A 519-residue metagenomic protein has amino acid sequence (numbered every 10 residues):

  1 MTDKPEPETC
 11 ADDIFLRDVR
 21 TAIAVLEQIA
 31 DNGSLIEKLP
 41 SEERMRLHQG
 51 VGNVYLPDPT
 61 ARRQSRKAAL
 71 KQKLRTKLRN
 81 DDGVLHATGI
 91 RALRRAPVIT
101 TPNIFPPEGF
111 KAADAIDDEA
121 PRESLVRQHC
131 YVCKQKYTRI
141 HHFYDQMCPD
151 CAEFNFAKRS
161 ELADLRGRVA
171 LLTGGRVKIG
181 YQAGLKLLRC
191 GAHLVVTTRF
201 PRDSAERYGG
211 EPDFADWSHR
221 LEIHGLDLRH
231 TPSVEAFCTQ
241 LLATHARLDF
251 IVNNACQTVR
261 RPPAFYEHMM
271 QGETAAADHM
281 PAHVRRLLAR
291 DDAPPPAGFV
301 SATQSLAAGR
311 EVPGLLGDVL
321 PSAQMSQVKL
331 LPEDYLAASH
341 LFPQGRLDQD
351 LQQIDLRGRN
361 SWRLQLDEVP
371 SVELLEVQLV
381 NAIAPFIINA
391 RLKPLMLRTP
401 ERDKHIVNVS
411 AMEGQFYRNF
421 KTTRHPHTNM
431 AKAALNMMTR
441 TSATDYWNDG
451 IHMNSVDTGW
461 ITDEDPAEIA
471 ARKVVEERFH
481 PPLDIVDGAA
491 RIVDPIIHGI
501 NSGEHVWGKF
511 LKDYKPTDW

Functional and structural regions predicted by a protein language model:
V19-R127: N-terminal alpha-helical interaction blocks
P121, S218-E222, Q240-N253, F265 (+1 more regions): A glycine-rich helix->loop->beta "capping" turn within Rossmann-like NAD(P)(H)-dependent oxidoreductase domains
F156-P201: Canonical Rossmann dinucleotide-binding motif of NAD(H)/NADP(H)-dependent dehydrogenases/reductases, specifically
C190-Y208, E222, F250-A255, R260-L288: Conserved glycine-rich Rossmann-like NAD(P)H-binding loop of the short-chain dehydrogenase/reductase
H245, T441-I451: Active-site-adjacent segment of SDR/Rossmann-fold oxidoreductases
A293-Q344, R472-W519: C-terminal helical subdomain
N389, H427, A431: Active-site helix of classical SDR
